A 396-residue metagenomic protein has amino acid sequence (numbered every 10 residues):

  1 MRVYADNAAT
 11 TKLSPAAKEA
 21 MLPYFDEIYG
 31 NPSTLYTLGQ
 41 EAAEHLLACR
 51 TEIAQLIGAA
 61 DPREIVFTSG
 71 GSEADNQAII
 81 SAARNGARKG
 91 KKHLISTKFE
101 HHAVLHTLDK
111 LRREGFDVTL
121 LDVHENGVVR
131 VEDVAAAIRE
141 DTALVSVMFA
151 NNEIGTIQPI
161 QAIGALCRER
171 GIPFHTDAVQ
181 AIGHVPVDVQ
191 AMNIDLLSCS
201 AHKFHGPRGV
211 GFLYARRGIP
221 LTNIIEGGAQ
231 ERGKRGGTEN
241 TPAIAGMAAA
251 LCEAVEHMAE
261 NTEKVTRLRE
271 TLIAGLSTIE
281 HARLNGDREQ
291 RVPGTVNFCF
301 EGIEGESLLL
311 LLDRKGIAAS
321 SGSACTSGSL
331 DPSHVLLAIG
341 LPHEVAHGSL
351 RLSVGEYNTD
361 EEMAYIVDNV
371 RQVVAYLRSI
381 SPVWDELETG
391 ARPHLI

Functional and structural regions predicted by a protein language model:
M1-I396: Pyridoxal 5′-phosphate
